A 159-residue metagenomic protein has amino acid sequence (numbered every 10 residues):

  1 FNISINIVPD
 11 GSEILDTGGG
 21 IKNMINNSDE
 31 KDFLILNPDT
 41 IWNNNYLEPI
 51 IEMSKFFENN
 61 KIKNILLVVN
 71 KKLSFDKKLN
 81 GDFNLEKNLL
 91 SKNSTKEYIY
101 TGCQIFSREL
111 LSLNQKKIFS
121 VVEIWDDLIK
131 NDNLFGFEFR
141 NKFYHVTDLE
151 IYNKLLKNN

Functional and structural regions predicted by a protein language model:
F1-N80: Conserved beta-loop-beta/alpha segment of the NTase-like Rossmann-fold superfamily that binds/positions NTPs
L34, I41, Y46-E58, K71-F75 (+1 more regions): Catalytic-core segments of class I nucleotidyltransferases/pyrophosphorylases that form NMP-activated intermediates
G81-L85: Active-site and channel-lining beta-strand-loop segments that bind or position nucleotide-derived/phosphorylated
